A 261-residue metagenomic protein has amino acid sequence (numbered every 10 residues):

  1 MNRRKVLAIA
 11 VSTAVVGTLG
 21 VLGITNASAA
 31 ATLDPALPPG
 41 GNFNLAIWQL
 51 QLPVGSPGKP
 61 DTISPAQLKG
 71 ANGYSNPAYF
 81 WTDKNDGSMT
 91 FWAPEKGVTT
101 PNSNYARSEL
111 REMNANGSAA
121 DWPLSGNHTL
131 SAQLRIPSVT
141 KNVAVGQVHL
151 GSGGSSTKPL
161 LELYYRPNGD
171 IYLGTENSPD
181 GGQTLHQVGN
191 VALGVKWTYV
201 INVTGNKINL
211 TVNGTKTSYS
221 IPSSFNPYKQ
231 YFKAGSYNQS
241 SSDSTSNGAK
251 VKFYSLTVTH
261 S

Functional and structural regions predicted by a protein language model:
N2-A29: Secretory targeting and sorting signals
A27-G73: N-terminal module-boundary/linker segments of secreted carbohydrate-active enzymes
A36-F43, N127-T129, P222-S261: Ligand-recognition surfaces built from glycine- and aromatic
G70-I171: Secretory/extracellular carbohydrate-interaction modules and structurally similar beta-sandwich "look-alikes"
D83-N85, L124-G126, V191-V195, N202-T204: Solvent-exposed loop and beta-edge segments used for protein-protein assembly and interaction
A132, V195-V203, I208-L210: Short tryptophan-centered beta-strand motifs in secreted/extracellular beta-sheet-rich domains of glycan-recognition
L173-T198: Short, aromatic/His-centered strand-loop micro-motif at the edge of beta-sheets
V212-T215: Short strand-turn-strand beta-turns centered on an Asx-Gly dipeptide
